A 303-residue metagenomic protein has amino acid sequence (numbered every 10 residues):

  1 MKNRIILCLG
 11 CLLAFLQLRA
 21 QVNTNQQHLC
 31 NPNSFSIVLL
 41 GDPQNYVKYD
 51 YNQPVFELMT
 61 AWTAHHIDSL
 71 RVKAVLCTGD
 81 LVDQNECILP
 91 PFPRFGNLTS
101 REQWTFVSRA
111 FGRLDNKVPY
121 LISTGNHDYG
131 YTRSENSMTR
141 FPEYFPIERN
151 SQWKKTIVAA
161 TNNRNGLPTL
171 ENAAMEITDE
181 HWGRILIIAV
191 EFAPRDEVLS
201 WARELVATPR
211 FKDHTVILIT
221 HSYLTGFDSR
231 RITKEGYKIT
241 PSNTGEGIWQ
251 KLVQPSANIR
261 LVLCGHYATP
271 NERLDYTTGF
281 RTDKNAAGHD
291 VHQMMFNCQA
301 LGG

Functional and structural regions predicted by a protein language model:
M1-N23: Bacterial Sec-dependent N-terminal signal peptides
A20-T99: N-terminal active-site segment of His-dependent metallophosphoesterases
S34-V47, G183-A193, I219, H292-N297: Active-site-proximal beta-strand elements of phosphoester/diester hydrolases
D42, G79-D80, G125-N126, H221 (+1 more regions): Active-site glycine-centered loops adjacent to acidic/histidine catalytic or metal-binding residues that shape
V47, D83-E86, D128-R133, E197 (+3 more regions): Short catalytic/ligand-binding loop motif for oxyanion handling, primarily in non-cytosolic enzymes, centered on
N52-T63, T78, Q103-A110, S137-F141 (+2 more regions): Stable alpha-helical elements in mature extracytoplasmic
A64-A74, N116, R164-E176, H181-F280: His/acidic metal-ligating clusters that form di-metal
C87-S200, R210-F211, R273-M295: Extended active-site neighborhood of metal-dependent phosphoesterases/phosphodiesterases
